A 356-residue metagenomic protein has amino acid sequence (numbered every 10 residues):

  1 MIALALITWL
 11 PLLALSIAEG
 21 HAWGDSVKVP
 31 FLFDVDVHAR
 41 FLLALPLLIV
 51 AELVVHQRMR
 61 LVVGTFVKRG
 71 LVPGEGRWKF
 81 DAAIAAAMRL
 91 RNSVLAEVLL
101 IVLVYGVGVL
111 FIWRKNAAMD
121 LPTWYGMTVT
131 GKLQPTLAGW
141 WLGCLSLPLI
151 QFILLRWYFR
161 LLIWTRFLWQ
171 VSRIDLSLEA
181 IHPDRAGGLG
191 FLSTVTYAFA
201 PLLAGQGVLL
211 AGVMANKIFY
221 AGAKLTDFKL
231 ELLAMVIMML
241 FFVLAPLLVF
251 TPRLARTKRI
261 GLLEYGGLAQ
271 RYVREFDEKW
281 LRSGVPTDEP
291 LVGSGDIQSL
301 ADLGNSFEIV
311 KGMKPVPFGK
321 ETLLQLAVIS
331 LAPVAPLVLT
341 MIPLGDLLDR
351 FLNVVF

Functional and structural regions predicted by a protein language model:
M1-E179: Transmembrane-helix bundle segments that line or gate the permeation/cavity pathway in multi-pass membrane proteins
M1-L10, W78-G108, W140-S146, I181-G207 (+1 more regions): Loop-to-transmembrane boundary segments
L13, I17, L61-T65, R69 (+11 more regions): Generic, well-ordered alpha-helical scaffold segments in large soluble proteins
L42, W140-R160, L230-F250, L331-T340: Alpha-helical membrane-embedded segments
L53-G64, L155-W169, L209, V213 (+6 more regions): Short helix-terminus and kink motifs of transmembrane alpha helices, predominantly at the cytoplasmic interface
T65-A83, T123-G131, W164-L192, T251-D288 (+1 more regions): Juxtamembrane inter-helical linkers in multi-pass membrane proteins
F152, R160-L230: Long, internal scaffold/assembly segments composed of regular secondary structure
A204-F219, A223-I237, G266-R271, E275 (+1 more regions): Terminal membrane-anchoring module of integral membrane proteins
